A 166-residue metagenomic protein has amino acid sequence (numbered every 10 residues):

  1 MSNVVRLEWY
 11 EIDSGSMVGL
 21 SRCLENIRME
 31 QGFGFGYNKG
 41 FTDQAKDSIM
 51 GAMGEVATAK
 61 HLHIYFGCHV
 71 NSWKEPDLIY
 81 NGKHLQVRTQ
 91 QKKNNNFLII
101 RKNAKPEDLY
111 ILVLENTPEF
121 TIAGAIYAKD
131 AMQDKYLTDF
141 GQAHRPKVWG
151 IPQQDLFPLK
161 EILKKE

Functional and structural regions predicted by a protein language model:
M1-N81, R88-E166: Nucleic-acid endonuclease domains
